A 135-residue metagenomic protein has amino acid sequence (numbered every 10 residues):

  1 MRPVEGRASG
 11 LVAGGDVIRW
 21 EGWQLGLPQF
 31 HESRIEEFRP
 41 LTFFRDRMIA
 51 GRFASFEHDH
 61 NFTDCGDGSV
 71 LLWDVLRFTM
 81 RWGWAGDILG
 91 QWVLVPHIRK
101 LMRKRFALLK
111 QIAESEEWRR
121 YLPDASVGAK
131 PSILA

Functional and structural regions predicted by a protein language model:
R2-G51, A107, Q111-I112, E116-W118 (+2 more regions): Glycine-rich portal/gate segments that line the openings of hydrophobic small-molecule binding cavities
D16-V17, E32-I35, H58-N61, L71 (+3 more regions): Surface-exposed beta-strand edges and their flanking turn/coil or helix-capping segments
R47-K100: Beta-strand/loop substructures that line and gate deep hydrophobic ligand-binding cavities in soluble
T79-W82, G86-A135: A conserved amphipathic terminal alpha-helix motif
